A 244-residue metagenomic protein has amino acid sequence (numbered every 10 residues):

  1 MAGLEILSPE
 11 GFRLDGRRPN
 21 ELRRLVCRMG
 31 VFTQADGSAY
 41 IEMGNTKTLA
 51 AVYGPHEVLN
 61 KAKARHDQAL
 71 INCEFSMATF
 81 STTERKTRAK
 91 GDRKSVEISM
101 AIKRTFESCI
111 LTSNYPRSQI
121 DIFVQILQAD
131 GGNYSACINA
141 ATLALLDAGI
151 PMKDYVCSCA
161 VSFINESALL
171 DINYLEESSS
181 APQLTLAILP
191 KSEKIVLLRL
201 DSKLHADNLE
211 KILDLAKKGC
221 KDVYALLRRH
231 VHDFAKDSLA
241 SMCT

Functional and structural regions predicted by a protein language model:
M1-T244: Polyanion-binding surfaces on beta-sheet-dominated domains and ring/shell assemblies
